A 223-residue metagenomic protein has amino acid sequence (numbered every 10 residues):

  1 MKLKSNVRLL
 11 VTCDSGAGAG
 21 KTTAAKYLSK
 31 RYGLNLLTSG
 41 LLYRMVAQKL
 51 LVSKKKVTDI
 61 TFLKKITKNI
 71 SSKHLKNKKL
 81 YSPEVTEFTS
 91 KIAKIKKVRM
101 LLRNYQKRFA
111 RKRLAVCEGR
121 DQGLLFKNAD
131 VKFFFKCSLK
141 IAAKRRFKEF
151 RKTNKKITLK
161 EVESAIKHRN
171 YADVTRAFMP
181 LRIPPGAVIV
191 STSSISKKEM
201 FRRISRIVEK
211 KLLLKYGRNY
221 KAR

Functional and structural regions predicted by a protein language model:
K2-R8: Phosphate-binding P-loop
V11-C13: Hydrophobic anchor at the beta1->P-loop junction of P-loop NTPases
G18-A19: ATP-binding Walker
T22: Walker A/P-loop
L41-A115, D121, K140-K144, K148-K152 (+3 more regions): ATP-dependent small-molecule kinase phosphotransfer cores that center on conserved nucleotide phosphate-binding segments
V131-K132, L181-E199: Phosphate-binding beta-loop-alpha motif at adenosine-nucleotide cofactor sites
